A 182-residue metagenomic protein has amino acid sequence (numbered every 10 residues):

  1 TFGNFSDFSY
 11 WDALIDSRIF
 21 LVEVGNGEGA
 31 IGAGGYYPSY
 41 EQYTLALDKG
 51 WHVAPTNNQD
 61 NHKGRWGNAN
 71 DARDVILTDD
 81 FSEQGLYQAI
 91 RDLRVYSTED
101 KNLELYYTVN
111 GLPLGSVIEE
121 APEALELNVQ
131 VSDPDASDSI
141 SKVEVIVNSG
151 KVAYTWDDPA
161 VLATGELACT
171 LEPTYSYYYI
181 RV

Functional and structural regions predicted by a protein language model:
T1-P55, K63-W66: Catalytic cores of extracellular degradative/oxidative enzymes
K49-A54, Q59-V182: C-terminal functional module detector
